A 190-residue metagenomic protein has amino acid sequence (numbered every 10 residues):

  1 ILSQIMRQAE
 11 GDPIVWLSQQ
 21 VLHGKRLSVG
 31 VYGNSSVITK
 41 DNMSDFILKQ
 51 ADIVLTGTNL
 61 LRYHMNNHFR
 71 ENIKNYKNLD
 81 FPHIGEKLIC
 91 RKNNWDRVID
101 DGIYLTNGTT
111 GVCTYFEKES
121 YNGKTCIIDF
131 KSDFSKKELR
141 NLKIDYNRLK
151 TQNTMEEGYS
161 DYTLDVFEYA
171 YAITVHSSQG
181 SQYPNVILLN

Functional and structural regions predicted by a protein language model:
I1-S132, E138: Conserved helicase motor core of P-loop NTPases
T125-N190: C-terminal accessory regions
